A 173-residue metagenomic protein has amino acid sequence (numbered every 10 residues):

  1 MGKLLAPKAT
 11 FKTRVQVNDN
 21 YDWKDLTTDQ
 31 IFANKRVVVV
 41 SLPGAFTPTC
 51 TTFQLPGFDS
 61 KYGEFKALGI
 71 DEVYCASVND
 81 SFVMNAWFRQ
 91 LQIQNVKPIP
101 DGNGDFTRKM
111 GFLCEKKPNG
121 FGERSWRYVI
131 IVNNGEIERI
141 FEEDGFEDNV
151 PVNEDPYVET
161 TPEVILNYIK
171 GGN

Functional and structural regions predicted by a protein language model:
M1-N173: Chalcogenol-based redox active-site neighborhoods
